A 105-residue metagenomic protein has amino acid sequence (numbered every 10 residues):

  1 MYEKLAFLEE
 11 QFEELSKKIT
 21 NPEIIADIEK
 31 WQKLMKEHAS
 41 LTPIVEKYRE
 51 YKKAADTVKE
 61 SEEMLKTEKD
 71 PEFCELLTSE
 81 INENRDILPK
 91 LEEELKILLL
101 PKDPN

Functional and structural regions predicted by a protein language model:
M1-N105: Charged, heptad-repeat coiled-coil alpha-helices that serve as long linker/dimerization "arms" in large NTP-dependent
